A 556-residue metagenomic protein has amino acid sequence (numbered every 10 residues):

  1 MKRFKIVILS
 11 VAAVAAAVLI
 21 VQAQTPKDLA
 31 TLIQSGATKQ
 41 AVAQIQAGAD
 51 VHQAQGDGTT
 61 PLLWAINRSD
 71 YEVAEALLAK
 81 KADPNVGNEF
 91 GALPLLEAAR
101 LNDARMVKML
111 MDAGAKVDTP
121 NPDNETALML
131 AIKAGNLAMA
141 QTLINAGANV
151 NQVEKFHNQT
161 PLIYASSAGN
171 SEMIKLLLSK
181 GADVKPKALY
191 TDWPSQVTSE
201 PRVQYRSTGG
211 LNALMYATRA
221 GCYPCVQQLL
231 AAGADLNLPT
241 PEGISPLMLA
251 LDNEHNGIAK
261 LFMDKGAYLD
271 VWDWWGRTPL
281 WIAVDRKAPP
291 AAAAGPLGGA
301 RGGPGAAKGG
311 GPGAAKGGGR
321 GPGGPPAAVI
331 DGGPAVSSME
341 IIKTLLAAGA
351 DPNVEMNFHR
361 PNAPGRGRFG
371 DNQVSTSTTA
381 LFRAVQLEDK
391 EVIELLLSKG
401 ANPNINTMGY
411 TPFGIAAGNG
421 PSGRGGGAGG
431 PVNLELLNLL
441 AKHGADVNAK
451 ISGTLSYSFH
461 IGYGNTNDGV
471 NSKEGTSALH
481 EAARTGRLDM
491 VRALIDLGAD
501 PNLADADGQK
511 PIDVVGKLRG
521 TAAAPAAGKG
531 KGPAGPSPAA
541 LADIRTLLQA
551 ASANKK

Functional and structural regions predicted by a protein language model:
M1-S10: Bacterial N-terminal signal peptides that target proteins for export
L9-V18: Bacterial N-terminal signal peptides
Q24-W64, R68-D70: N-terminal segments that cap or nucleate solenoid repeat domains
T25-T31, A54-P61, G87-L93, P120-T126 (+9 more regions): Ankyrin-repeat boundary/"N-cap" motif
T31-G36, W64-D70, E97-D103, L130-N136 (+13 more regions): Ankyrin repeat A-helix N-terminal signature
T38-I45, D70-L78, D103-M111, N136-N145 (+11 more regions): Ankyrin repeat structural motif
P501-N554: Leucine-rich solenoid repeat scaffolds
